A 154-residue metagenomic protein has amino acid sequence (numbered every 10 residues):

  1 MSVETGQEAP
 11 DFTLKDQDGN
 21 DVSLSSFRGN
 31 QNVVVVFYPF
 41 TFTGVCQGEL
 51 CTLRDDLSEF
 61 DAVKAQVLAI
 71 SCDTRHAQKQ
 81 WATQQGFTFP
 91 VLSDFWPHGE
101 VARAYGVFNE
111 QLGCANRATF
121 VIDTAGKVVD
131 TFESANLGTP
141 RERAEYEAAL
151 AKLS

Functional and structural regions predicted by a protein language model:
M1-S154: Chalcogenol-based redox active-site neighborhoods
